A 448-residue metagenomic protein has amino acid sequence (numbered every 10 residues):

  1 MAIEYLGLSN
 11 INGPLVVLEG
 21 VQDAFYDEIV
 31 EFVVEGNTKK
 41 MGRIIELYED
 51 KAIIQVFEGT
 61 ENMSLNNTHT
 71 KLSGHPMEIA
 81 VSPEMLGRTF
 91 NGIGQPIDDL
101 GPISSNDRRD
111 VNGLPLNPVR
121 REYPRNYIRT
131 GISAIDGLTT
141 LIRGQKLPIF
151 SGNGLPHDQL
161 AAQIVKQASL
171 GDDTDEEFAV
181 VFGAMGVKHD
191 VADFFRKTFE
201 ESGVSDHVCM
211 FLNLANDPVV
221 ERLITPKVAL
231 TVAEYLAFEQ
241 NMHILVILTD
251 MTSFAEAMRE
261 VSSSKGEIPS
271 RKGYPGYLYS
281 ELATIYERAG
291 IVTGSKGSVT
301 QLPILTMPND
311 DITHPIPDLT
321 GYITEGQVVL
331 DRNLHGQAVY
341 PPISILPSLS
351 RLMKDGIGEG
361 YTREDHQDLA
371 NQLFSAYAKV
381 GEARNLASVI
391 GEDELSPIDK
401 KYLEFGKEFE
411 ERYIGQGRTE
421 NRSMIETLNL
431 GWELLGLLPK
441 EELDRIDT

Functional and structural regions predicted by a protein language model:
M1-E4, N10-I128: Acidic-enriched and Gly/Ser
T68-T70, M77, E84, P96-K146 (+4 more regions): P-loop NTPase nucleotide-binding/switch module
L138, R222-M258: Phosphate-binding/switch loop-helix module in NTP-utilizing enzymes
T140-I142, A168-E176, E200-S205, Y235-Q240 (+2 more regions): Conserved catalytic network of the ASCE P-loop NTPase/AAA+ motor domain
K146, E177-V180, D206-C209, E239-L245 (+1 more regions): Loop/turn-to-beta-strand initiation segments
S151-G152: The Walker A (P-loop) glycine that initiates the GxxxxGKT/S ATP-binding motif of P-loop NTPases
L155-D206: Conserved P-loop
S253, E260-T448: Conserved catalytic/coupling modules of large nucleotide/cofactor-utilizing molecular machines
